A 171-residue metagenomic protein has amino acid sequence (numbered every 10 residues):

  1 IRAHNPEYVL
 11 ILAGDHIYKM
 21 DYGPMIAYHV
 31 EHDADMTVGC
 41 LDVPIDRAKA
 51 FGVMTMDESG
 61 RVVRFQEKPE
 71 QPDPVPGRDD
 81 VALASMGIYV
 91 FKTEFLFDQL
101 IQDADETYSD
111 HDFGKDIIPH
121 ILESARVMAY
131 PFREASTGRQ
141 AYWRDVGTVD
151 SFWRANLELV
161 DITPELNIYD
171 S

Functional and structural regions predicted by a protein language model:
I1-V160: Unchanged
I162-S171: Long, charged amphipathic helices and adjacent flexible linkers at domain junctions
